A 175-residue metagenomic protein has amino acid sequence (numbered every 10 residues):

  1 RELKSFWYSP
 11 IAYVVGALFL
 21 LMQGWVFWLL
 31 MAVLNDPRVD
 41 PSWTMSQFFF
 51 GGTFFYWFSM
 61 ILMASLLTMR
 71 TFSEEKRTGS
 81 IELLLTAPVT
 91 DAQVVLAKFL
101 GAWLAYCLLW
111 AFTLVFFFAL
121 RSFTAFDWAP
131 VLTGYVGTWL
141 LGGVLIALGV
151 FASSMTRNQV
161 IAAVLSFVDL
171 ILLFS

Functional and structural regions predicted by a protein language model:
R1-L18, N158-F167: Alpha-helical transmembrane segments and their helix-start/interface "positive-inside/aromatic belt" motifs in integral
P10-A32, F55-A64, L170-L172: Hydrophobic alpha-helical transmembrane segments of multi-pass membrane transport/permease proteins
G24-W28, S46-F50, A97-I161: Secretory targeting signals
L30-Q47, L165-S175: Terminal transmembrane helical anchor/hairpin motif
F50-E74, L109: Long, hydrophobic alpha-helical segments
S65-L85, F99: Transmembrane helix boundary and interhelical loop/hinge segments in multi-pass membrane proteins
D91-A92, Q159: Alpha-helix N-cap/start motif
